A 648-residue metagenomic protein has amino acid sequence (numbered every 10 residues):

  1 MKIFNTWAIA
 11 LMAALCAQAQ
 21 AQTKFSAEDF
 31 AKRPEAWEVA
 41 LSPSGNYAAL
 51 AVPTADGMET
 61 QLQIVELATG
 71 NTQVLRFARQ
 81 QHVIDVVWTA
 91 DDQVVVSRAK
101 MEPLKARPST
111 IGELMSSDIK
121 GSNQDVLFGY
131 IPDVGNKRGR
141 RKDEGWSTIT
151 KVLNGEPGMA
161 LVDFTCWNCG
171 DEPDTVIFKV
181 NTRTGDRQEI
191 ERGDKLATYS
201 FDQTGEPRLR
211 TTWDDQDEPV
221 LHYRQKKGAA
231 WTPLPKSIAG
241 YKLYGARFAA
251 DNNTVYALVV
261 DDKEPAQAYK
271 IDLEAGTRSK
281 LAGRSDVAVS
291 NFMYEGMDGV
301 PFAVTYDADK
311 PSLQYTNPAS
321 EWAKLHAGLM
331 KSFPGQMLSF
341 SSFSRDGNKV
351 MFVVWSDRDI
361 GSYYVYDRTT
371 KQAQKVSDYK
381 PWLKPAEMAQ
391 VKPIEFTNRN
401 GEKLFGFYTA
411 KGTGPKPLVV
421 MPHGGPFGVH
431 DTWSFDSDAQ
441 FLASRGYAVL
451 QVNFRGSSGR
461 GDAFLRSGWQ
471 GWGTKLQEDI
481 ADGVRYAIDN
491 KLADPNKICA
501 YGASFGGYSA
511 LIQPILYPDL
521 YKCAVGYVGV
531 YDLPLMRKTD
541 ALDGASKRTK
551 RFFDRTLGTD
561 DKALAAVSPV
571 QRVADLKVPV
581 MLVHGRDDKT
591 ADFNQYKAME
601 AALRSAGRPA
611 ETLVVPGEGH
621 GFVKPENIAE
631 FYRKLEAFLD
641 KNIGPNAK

Functional and structural regions predicted by a protein language model:
M1-T6: Positively charged n-region of N-terminal signal peptides that target proteins for export
W7-A14, A21-V350, S356-D359, Y366: Beta-propeller folds
L41, L50, W88, F396 (+4 more regions): Conserved hydrophobic/aromatic "anchor" residues that stabilize well-ordered secondary structure elements
T198-S200, L313-G412, S437-Q440, S444 (+1 more regions): Non-catalytic accessory segments flanking enzyme active sites
Y241, E264-A266, A288-S290, D309-S312 (+12 more regions): Flexible loop/turn segments at secondary-structure boundaries
D262-F292, G296-V300, V304, E321 (+7 more regions): Alpha/beta-hydrolase-fold serine-hydrolase catalytic core, especially in secreted/extracellular enzymes
W382-N496, A503-S504, K538-D543: Cap/lid segment of the alpha/beta-hydrolase catalytic domain
F454-K648: Active-site-proximal cap/loop segments of hydrolase catalytic domains
